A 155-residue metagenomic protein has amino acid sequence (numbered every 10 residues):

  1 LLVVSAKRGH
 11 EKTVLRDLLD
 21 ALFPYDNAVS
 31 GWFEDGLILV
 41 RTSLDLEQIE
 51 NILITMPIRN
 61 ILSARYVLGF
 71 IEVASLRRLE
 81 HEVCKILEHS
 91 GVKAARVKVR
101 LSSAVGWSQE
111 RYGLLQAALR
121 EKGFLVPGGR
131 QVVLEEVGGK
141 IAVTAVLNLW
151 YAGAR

Functional and structural regions predicted by a protein language model:
L1-R155: SAM-dependent transferase fold signal centered on methyltransferase-like domains, encompassing both Class I
